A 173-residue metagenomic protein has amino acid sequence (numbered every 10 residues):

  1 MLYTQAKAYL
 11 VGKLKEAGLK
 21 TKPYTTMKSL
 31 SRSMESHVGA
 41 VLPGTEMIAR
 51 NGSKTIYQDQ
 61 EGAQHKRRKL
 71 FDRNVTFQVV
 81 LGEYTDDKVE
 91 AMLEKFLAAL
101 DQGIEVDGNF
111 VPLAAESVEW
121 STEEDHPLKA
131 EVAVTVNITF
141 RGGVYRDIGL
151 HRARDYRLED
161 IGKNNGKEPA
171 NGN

Functional and structural regions predicted by a protein language model:
M1-Q60, G162-N173: Small/polar-rich, solvent-exposed N-terminal microdomains that initiate assembly or binding
Y3, K7, D86-V89, L93: Generic alpha-helical secondary structure
K15, A130-N173: C-terminal tail/extension regions appended to the core domain(s) of diverse proteins
Y24-T25, G62-Q64, E116-T122: Short structured motifs
V41-G44, E116, S121, E159: A structural detector for beta-sheet-dominated domains
I56-H65, V79: A broadly used, surface-exposed interaction patch
R67-D87, L128-G142: Oligomerization/assembly interface segments of phage tail-like spikes and tubes
E90-G149: Acidic-leaning, charged glycine-interspersed low-complexity segments
